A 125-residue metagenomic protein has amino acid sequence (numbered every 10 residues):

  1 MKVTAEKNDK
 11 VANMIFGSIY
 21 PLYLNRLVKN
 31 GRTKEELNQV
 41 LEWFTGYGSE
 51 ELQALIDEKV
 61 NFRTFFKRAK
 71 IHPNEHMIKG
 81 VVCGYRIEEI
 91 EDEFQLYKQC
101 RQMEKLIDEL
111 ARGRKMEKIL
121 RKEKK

Functional and structural regions predicted by a protein language model:
M1-K125: A charge-rich, low-complexity, intrinsically flexible signal that marks solvent-exposed coils, linkers, repeats
